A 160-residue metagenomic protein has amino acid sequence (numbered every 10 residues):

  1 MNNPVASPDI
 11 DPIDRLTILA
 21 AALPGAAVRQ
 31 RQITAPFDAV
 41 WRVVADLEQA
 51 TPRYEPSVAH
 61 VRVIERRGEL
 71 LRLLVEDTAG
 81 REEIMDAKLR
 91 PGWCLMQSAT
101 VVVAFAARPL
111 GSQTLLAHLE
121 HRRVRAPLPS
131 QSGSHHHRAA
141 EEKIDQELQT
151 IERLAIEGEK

Functional and structural regions predicted by a protein language model:
M1-E65: Hydrophobic ligand-binding cavity/cleft-lining segments
N2-S7, T78-G80, S98-F105: Soluble, non-transmembrane catalytic domains of enzymes that act on hydrophobic metabolites at membranes
N3, Q49, R66-L73, K88-M96: Short, hydrophobic/aromatic-rich segments at coil-to-beta transitions
R29-Q30, V61, E82-L89, V101-P109 (+1 more regions): Hydrophobic/aromatic beta-strand elements that line small-molecule binding cavities or substrate pockets in beta-rich
T34-D38, R66-G68, R90, A107-L115: A short, structured loop/turn motif at beta-sheet edges
V40-V44, A50-T51, L73, A87 (+2 more regions): Hydrophobic pocket/interface hotspot
R72-M85: Helix-adjacent hinge/juxtasegments
L95-R153, E157: Beta-strand/loop substructures that line and gate deep hydrophobic ligand-binding cavities in soluble
